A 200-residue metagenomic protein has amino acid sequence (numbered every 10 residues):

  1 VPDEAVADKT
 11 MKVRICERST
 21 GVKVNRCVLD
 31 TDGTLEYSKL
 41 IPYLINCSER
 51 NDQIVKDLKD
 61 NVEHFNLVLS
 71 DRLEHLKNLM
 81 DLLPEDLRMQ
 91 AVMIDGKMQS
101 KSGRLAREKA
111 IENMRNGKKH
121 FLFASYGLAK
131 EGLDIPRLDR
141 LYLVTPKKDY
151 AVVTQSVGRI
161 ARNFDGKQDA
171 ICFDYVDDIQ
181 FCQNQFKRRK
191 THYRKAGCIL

Functional and structural regions predicted by a protein language model:
V1-R14, Y193: Post-DEXD/H (motif II) to motif III coupling segment of the RecA-like Helicase ATP-binding lobe
A7-D8, V24, E131-I135, D149-T154 (+1 more regions): Switch/connector loops and helix/strand junctions flanking conserved nucleotide-binding motifs in nucleotide-processing
M11-K12, R88-Q90, P136-R140, D165-C172 (+1 more regions): Short glycine-/polar-rich loops that comprise or flank the Walker A/P-loop and associated switch/sensor motifs
R26-E85: Conserved interdomain hinge at the start of the Helicase C-terminal
N51-D52, R104, Y126, Y150-T154 (+2 more regions): Amphipathic alpha-helical transducer elements in NTP-driven molecular machines
L67, K77-N78, R88-K130: Conserved helicase ATPase core of P-loop NTP-dependent helicases/translocases
F123-A124, E131-P146, V153-Q155, D169-Y175: A short beta-strand element within the Helicase C-terminal
R159-H192: Conserved segment of the helicase C-terminal RecA-like domain
